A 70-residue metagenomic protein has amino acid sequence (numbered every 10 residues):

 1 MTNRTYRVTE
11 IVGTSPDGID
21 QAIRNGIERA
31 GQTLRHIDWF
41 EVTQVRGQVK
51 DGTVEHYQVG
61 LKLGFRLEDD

Functional and structural regions predicted by a protein language model:
M1, L34-R35, G52, G60: Alpha-helical structural elements
T2-T5, T9, N25, Q44-R46 (+1 more regions): Amphipathic alpha-helical hairpins
R4-I37: Short, well-ordered alpha-helical segments
L34-D38, F65-E68: Glycine-rich loops and low-complexity Gly/Arg-rich segments that provide flexible linkers or classic glycine-based
R46-D70: A cross-kingdom feature marking charged/low-complexity
